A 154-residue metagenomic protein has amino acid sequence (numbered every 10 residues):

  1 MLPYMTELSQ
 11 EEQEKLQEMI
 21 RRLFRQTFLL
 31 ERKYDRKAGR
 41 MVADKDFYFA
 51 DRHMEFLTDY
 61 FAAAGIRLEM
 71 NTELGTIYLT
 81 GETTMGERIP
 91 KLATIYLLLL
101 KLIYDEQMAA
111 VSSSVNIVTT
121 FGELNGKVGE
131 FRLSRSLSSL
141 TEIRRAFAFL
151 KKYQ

Functional and structural regions predicted by a protein language model:
M1-T83: Eukaryotic partner-binding/assembly regions in large regulatory complexes
Q10-K15, G81-V118: Short alpha-helical segments that sit at the start of domains
Y34-K45, V111-E130: Short acidic, hydrophobic short linear motifs in intrinsically disordered regions
K45-M54, V115-T119, S139-E142: Extended intrinsically disordered, low-complexity coil regions enriched in Ser, Thr, Gly, Ala and often Pro
F56, Y60, A64, E142-Q154: Basic amphipathic alpha-helical segments that dock to polyanions
L57, L92, T120, L124 (+2 more regions): Amphipathic alpha-helical interface surfaces
A63, L102-A109, K127-F131, K152-Y153: Amphipathic alpha-helical interaction surfaces
G129-E142: Short, positively charged loop/turn segments that connect secondary-structure elements
